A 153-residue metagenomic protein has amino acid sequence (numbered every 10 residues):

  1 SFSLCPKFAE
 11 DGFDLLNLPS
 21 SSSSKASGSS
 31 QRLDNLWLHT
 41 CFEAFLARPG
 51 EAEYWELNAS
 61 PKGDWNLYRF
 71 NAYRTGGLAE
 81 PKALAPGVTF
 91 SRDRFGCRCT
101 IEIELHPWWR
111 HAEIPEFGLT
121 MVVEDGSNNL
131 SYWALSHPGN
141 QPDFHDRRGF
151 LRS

Functional and structural regions predicted by a protein language model:
S1-C5, T89-S91, R98-T100, A134 (+1 more regions): Ser/Thr- (and often Asn-) enriched beta-sheet segments in non-cytosolic proteins
S1-S20, G96-L105: Short, well-ordered beta-strand segments enriched in hydrophobic/aromatic residues
P6-E10, R48, G63, I103-P107 (+1 more regions): Beta-strand elements of well-folded, non-transmembrane domains
G12, N66-Y68, D125-L130: Short aromatic-acidic-glycine turn motif
S23: Betabetaalpha-Me/HNH-type nuclease active-site subdomain
S27-V88: Extracellular/luminal beta-rich ligand-recognition and adhesion surfaces characterized by aromatic-Gly/Pro-enriched
L33-T40, R48-Y54, H111-S153: Acidic/polar low-complexity flexible segments
A83-G126: Extended, acidic-biased charged interface segments
